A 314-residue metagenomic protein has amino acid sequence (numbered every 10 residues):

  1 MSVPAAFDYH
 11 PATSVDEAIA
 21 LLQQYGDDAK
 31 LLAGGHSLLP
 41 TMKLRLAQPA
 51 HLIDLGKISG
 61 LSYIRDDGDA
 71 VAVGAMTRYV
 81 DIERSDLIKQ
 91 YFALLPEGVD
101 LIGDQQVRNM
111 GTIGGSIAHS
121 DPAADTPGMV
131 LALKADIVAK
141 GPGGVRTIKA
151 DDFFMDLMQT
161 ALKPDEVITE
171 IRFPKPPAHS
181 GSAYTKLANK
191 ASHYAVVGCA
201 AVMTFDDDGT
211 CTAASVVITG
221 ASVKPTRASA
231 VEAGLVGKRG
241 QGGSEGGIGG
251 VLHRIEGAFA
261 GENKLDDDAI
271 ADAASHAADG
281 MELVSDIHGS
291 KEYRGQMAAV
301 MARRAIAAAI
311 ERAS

Functional and structural regions predicted by a protein language model:
M1-S314: C-terminal structural segment of proteins
